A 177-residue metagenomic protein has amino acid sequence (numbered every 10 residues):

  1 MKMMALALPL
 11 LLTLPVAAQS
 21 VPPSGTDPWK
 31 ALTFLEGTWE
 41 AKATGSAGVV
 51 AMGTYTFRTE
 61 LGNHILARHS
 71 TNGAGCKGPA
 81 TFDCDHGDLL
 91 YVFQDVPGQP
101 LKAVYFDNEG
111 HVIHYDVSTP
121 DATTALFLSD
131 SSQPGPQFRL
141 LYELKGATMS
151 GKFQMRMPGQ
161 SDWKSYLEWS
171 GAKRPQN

Functional and structural regions predicted by a protein language model:
A5-P15: Bacterial N-terminal signal peptides
Q19-N177: Hydrophobic small-molecule pocket/channel-lining residues, especially in calycin-type beta-barrels
